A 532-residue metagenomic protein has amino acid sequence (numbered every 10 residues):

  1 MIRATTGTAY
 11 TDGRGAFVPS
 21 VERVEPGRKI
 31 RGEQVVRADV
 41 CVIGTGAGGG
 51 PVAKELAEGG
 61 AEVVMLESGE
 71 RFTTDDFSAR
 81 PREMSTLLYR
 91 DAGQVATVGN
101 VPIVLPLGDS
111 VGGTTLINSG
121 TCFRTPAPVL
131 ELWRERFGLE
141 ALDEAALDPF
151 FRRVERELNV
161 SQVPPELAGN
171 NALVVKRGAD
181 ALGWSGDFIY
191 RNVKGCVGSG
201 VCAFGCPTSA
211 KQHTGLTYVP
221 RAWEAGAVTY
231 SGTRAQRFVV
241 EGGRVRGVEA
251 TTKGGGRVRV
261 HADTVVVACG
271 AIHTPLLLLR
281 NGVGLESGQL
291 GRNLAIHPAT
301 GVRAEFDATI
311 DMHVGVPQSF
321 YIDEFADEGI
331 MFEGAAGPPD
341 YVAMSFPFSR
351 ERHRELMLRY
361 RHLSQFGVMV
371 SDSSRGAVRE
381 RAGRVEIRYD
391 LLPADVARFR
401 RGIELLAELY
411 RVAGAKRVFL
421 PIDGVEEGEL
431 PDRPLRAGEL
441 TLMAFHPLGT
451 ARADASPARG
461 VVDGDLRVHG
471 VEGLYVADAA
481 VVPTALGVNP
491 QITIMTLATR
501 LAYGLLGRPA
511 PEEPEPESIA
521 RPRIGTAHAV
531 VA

Functional and structural regions predicted by a protein language model:
I2-F17, R136, E140-R237, V245 (+3 more regions): Conserved redox-cofactor binding core of oxidoreductases
T8-L132, A145, E286-D307, M312-P317 (+1 more regions): N-terminal glycine-rich phosphate/pyrophosphate-binding loop and immediately adjacent elements
T11, G15, N118, S287-E404 (+6 more regions): FAD cofactor-binding and catalytic pocket of flavoenzymes
G46-A47, I272, V481: Residue-level detector of alpha-helix initiation sites
E55-E58, E62, G69-T74, S78-A79 (+7 more regions): Glycine-rich loop(s) and the adjacent beta-strand/alpha-helix scaffold that form part
R71, A397-L420: Flavin-binding catalytic cores
V240, L448-Y475: FAD-site-proximal beta/loop scaffold in flavoenzymes
T484-Y503: A conserved FAD-binding loop/helix module that cradles the flavin
